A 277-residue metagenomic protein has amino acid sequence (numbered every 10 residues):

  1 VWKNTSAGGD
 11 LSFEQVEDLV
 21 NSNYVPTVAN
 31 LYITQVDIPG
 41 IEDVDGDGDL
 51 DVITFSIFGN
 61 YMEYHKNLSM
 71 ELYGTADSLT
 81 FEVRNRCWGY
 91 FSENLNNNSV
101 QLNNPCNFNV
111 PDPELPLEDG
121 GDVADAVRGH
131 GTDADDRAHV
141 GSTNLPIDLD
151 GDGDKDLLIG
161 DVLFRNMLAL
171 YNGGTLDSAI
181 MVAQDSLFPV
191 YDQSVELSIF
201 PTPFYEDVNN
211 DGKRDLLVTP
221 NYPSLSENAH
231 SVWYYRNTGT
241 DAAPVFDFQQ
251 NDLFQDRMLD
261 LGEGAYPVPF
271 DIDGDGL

Functional and structural regions predicted by a protein language model:
V1-V44, D49-L277: Beta-propeller-forming repeat regions
